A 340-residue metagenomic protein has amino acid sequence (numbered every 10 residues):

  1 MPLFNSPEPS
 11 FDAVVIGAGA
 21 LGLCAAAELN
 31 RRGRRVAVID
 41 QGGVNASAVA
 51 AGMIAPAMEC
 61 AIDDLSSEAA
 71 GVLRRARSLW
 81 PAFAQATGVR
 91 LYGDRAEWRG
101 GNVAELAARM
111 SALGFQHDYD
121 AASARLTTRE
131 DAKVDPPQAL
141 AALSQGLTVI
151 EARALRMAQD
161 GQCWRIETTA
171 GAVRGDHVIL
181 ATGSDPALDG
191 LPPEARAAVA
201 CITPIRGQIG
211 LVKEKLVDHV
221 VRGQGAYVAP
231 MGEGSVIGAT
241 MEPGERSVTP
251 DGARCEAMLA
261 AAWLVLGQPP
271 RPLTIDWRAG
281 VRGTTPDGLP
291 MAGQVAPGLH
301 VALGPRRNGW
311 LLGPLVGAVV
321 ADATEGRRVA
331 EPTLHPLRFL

Functional and structural regions predicted by a protein language model:
M1-S10: A short, basic/flexible loop-to-alpha-helix module at the beginning of a structural domain
F11-A37: N-terminal Rossmann-like FAD-binding beta1-loop-alpha1 element of flavoenzymes
V14-I16, V173-D185, G317: Short hydrophobic core segments
A27-R31, Q41, G52-I54, R90-L91 (+1 more regions): Active-site substrate-recognition segment that forms the wall of the catalytic cavity or substrate channel
M53-T127: Dinucleotide-binding Rossmann-like beta1-alpha1 core, especially the glycine-rich loop that anchors the ADP
S67-R75, R125-A142, T249-A253, L312: Short beta-strand to alpha-helix junction loop
I150-R165: A conserved short coil-to-beta-strand element within the FAD-binding core of flavoproteins
P272-L340: C-terminal catalytic lobe of FAD-dependent flavoproteins
